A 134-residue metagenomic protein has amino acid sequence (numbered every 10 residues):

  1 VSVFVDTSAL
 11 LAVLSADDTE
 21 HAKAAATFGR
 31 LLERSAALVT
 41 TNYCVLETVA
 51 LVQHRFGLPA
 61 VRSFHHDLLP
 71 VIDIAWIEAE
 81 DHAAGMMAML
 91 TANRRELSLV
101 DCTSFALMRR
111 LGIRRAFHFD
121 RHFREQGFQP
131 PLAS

Functional and structural regions predicted by a protein language model:
V1-T40, Q53-H66: Short, well-structured N-terminal submotif of metal-dependent ribonuclease cores
L10, V45, H82, F123-R124: A generic structural signal for short hydrophobic patches within well-formed alpha-helices
A16, V71-A92: Acidic catalytic patch
R34-L38, V71-D73, G112-R114: Short active-site oxyanion
E96-S98: Beta-rich strand-turn-strand
F105, R109-S134: Acidic, PIN/NYN-like endoribonuclease modules and their adjacent C-terminal/linker elements
